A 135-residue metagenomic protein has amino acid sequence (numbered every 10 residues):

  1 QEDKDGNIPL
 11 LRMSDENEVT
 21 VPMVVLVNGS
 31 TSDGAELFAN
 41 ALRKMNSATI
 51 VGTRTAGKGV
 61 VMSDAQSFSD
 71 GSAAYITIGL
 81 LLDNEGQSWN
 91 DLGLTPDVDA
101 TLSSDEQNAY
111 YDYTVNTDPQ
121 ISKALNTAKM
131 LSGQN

Functional and structural regions predicted by a protein language model:
Q1-D33, G59-Q66, L82: Gly/Ser/Thr-rich loop/hinge elements
E18-M23, D33, M45, S69-T77 (+1 more regions): Extracytoplasmic
M23-L26, L42, G86, A124: Terminal peptide-recognition signature
S30, M45-G59: Short, well-structured beta-strand/strand-turn elements
K44, T101-N135: C-terminal recognition in membrane/secretory proteostasis and scaffolding
A56, Q66-S72, L81-N90: Acidic, polar loop-rich interaction surfaces within structured domains
D83-E106: Active-site rim recognition segments
